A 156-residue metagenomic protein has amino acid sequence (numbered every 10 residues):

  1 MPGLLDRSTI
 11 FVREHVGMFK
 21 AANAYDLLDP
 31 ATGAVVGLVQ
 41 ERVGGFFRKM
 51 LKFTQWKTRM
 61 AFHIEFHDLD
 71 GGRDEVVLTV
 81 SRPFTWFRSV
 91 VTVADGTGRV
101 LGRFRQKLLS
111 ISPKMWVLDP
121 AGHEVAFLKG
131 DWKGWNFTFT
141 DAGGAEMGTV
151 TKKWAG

Functional and structural regions predicted by a protein language model:
M1-G156: Intrinsically disordered, low-complexity proline/glycine-rich segments
